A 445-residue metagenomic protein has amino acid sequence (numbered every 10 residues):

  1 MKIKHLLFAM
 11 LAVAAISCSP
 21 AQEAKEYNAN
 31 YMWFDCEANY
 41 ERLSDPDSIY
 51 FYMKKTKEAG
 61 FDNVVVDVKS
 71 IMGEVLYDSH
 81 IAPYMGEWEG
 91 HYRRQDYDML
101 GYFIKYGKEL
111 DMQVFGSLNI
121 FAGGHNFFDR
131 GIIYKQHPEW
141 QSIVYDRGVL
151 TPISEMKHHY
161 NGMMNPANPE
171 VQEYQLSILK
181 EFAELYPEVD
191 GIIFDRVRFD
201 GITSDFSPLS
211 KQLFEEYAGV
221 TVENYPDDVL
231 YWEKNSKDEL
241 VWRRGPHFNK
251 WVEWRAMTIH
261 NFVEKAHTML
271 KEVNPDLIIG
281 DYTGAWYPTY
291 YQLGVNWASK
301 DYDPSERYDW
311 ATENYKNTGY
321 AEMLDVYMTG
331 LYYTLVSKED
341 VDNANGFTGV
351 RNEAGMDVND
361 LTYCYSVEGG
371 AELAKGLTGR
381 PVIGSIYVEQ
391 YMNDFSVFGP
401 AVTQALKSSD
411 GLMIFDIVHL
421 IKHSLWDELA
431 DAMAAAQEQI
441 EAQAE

Functional and structural regions predicted by a protein language model:
E26-L43, G116-Y186, L240, R244-F248: Active-site-adjacent "subsite" loops/lids of carbohydrate-active enzymes
F34-L43, I81-Y97, K157-L176, G245-H260 (+2 more regions): The substrate-binding groove and active-site-proximal loops of carbohydrate-active enzymes, especially glycoside
D47-E74, P187-D190, N317-T329, A405-L412: Catalytic domains of carbohydrate-active enzymes, especially glycoside hydrolases
K54-F61, F103-K108, M163-F199, H260-F262 (+2 more regions): An active-site-proximal structural segment forming one wall of the substrate-binding cleft that immediately precedes
A59-Q95, N343-N345: Aromatic-lined carbohydrate-binding/catalytic grooves of carbohydrate-active enzymes
L76-W88, A122-K157, F194-E239, Q292-D303: Aromatic- and acidic-residue-enriched segments that line the glycan-binding/catalytic groove of carbohydrate-active
G219-Q390: Glycoside hydrolase catalytic-domain groove-lining segments
C364, N393-G411, F415-E445: Aromatic-rich peripheral "rim/lid" segments of glycoside hydrolase catalytic domains that contact and position glycan
